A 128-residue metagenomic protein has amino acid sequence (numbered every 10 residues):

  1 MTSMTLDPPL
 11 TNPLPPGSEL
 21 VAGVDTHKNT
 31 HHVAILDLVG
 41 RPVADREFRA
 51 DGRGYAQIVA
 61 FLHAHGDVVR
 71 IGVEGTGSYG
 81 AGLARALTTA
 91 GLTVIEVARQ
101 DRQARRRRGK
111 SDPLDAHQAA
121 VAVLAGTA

Functional and structural regions predicted by a protein language model:
M1-A128: Phosphate- and other anionic-substrate recognition elements at nucleic-acid/protein interfaces
